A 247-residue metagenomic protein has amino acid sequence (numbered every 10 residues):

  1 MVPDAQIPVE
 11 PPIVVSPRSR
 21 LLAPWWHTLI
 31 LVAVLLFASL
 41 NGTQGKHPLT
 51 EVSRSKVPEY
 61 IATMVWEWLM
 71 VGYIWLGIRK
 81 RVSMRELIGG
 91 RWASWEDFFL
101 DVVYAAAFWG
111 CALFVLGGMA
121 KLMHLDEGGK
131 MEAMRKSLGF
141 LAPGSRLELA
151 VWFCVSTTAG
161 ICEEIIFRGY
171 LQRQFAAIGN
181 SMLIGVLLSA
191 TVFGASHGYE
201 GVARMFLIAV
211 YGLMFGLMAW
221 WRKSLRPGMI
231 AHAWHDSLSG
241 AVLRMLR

Functional and structural regions predicted by a protein language model:
M1-L100, G240-R247: N-terminal, membrane-interfacial amphipathic/helix-forming hydrophobic leader that caps and precedes the first
V2, P8-I13, L36-A38, G110-F114 (+1 more regions): Transmembrane helix-loop-helix hairpins at the membrane interface of multi-pass integral membrane proteins
L22-I30, P58-A62, W66, E96-Y104 (+5 more regions): Alpha-helical transmembrane segments of integral membrane proteins
W25-W26, Y60, Y73, W95 (+5 more regions): Sequence-level detector for tyrosine residue identity
H27, H47, H124, H197 (+1 more regions): Histidine (H) residue identity feature
G42, I78-V82, A120, H124 (+3 more regions): Short helix-capping/hinge motifs at transmembrane helix termini and TM-loop junctions
K46-Y60, M84-T158, A177: Juxtamembrane helix-loop-helix connectors linking adjacent transmembrane helices in multi-pass membrane enzymes
